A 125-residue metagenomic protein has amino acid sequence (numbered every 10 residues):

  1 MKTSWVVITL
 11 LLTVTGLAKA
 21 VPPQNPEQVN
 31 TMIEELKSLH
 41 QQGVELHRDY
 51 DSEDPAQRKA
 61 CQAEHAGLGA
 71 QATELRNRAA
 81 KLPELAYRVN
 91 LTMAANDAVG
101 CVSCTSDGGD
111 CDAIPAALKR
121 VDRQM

Functional and structural regions predicted by a protein language model:
K2-I8: Sec-dependent signal peptide recognition, specifically the positively charged N-region followed immediately by
T13-A18: N-terminal signal peptide c-region/cleavage motif recognized by signal peptidases
K19-P23: Transmembrane signal-anchor/signal-peptide helices with a preference for the extracytoplasmic
Q24-E84, A117-M125: Alpha-helical segments in soluble extracytoplasmic regions
H65-G109: Long, amphipathic, charge-rich alpha-helical segments that form helical bundles/coiled-coils
G109-P115: A short acidic/glycine-rich loop-to-helix N-cap element
